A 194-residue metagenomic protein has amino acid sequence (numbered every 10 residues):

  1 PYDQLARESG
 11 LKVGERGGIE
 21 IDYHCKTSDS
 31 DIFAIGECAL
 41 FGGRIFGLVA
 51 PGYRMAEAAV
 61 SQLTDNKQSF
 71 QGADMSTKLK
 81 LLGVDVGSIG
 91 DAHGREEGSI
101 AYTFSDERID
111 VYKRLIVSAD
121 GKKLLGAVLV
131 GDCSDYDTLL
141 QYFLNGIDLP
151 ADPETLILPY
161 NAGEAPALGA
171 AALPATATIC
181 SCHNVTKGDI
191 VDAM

Functional and structural regions predicted by a protein language model:
P1-S61, D148-G163: FAD-site-proximal beta/loop scaffold in flavoenzymes
L5-R7, L140, V191: A short local structural element in Rossmann-fold oxidoreductases
C38-D137, N161-V191: Mid-to-C-terminal Rossmann-like scaffold of FAD/NAD(P)H-dependent oxidoreductases
D132-A151: A short, polar/charged loop-to-alpha-helix boundary motif
